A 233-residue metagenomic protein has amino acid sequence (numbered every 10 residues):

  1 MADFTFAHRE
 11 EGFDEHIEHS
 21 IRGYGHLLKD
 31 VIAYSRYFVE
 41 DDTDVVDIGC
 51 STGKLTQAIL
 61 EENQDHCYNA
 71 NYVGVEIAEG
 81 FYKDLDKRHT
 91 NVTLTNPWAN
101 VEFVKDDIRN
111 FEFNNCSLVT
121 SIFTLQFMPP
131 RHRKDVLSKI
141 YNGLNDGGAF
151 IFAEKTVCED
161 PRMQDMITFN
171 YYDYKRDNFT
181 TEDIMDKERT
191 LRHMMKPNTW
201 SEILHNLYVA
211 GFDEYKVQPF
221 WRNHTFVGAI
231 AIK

Functional and structural regions predicted by a protein language model:
M1-G12: N-terminal, positively charged/glycine-rich alpha-helical extensions of SAM-dependent methyltransferases
G23-D41: Conserved alpha-helix/loop element of class I SAM-dependent methyltransferases that forms part of the SAM/SAH-binding
V46, S51-R109: Class I SAM-dependent methyltransferase SAM/SAH-binding core
T120: A conserved beta-strand element that flanks and buttresses the S-adenosyl-L-methionine
K134-D146: A short glycine-rich, Lys/Arg-flanked "PGG" loop and its adjoining helix->strand segment in the class I
G147-K155: Conserved beta-strand signature within the Rossmann-like core of class I S-adenosyl-L-methionine
K155-Y208: C-terminal alpha-helical "lid/dimerization" subdomain adjacent to the S-adenosyl-L-methionine
A210-G211, Q218-K233: Core SAM-dependent methyltransferase catalytic element
